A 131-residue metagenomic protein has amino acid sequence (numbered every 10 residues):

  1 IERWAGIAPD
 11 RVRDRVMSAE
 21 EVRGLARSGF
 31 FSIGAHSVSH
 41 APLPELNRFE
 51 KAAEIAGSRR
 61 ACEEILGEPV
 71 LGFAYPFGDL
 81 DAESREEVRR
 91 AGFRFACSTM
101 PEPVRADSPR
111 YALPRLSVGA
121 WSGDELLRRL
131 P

Functional and structural regions predicted by a protein language model:
I1-S28: Extended, charge-rich helix/loop segments that form flexible, surface "patches" used to engage negatively charged
E2, G34-S37, G72-F77: Short beta-strand segments
R27-S28, E45-P131: C-terminal active-site subregion of NodB/CE4 polysaccharide deacetylases
V38-P42: A short, flexible beta-alpha/helix-coil linker loop
